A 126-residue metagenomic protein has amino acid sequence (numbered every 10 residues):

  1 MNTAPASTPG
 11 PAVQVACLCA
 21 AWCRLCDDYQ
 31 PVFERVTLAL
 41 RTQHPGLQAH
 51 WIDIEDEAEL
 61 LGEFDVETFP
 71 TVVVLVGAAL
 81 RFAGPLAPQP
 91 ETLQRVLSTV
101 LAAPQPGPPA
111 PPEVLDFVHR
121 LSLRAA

Functional and structural regions predicted by a protein language model:
N2-L40: Local sequence-structure signature of Cys/Sec-based thiol-disulfide redox active-site neighborhoods
L18, T37, Q43-E59, A87: Thiol-based oxidoreductase modules, predominantly thioredoxin-like and allied folds used for disulfide exchange
D27, A58-G62, E91: Alpha-helical elements of the RecA-like P-loop NTPase motor core of helicases
V32-V36, T68, Q89-E91: Glycine-rich, phosphate-binding/catalytic loops in enzymes
H44-P45, E59-A87: Structural alpha/beta surface segment adjacent to cysteine/selenocysteine redox centers across thiol/disulfide enzymes
V73-P112: Non-catalytic, surface beta->alpha helical segment in thiol-disulfide oxidoreductase systems
P104-A126: CheY-like receiver
